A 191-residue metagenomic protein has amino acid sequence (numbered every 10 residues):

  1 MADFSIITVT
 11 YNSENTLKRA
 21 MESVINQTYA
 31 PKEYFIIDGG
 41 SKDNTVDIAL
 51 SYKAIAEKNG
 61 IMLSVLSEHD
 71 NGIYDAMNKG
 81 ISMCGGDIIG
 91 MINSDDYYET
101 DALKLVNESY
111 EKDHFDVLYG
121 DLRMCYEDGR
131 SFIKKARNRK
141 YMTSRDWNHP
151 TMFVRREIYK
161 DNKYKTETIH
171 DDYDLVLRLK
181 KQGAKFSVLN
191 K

Functional and structural regions predicted by a protein language model:
M1-N26: N-proximal low-complexity "stem/linker" segments adjacent to membrane-targeting elements
A2-S5, E33, D174: Cell-envelope/extracellular polymer assembly enzymes that use nucleotide-activated donors
A30, D38-I48, N93-D96: A conserved acidic beta->alpha catalytic loop
K32-G40, S64-E68: Short beta-strand/loop segment that forms part of the nucleotide-sugar
L66-C84: Glycine-rich, basic loop-to-helix element that forms the pyrophosphate-binding segment of sugar-nucleotide handling
I89: Short aromatic/hydrophobic "clamp" motif used to bind/position activated sugar donors
Y97, D101-F132: Conserved donor NDP-sugar-binding/catalytic core segment of glycosyltransferases
R137-K191: Conserved nucleotide-sugar donor-binding catalytic segment
